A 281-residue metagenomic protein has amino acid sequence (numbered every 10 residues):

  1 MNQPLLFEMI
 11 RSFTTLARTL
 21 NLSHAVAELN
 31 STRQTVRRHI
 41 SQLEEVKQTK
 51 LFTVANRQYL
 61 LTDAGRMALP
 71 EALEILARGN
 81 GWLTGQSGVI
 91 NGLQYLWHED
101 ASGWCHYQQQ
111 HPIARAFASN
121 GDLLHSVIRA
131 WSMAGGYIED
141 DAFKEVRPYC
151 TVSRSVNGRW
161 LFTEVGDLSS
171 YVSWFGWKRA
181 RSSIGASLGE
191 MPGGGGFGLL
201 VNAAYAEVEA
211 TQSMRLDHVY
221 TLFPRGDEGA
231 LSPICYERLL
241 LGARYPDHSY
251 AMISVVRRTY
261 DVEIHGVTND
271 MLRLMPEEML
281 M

Functional and structural regions predicted by a protein language model:
M1-H24, E28: N-terminal short secondary-structure element
T15-T19, H24, T32-Q34, E45 (+4 more regions): Intrinsically disordered, low-complexity terminal regulatory regions
S41-Q48: Residue-level detection of the helix-turn-helix DNA-binding "recognition helix"
K50-F52: Alpha-helical DNA-contacting segments of helix-turn-helix folds
R66-P70, S249-Y250, V256-R257: A contiguous, mid-protein "functional segment" used to position or interact with cofactors/ions or partner subunits
L239-M252, T259-G266: Short loop/turn elements at sensory-signaling interfaces that couple input to output
